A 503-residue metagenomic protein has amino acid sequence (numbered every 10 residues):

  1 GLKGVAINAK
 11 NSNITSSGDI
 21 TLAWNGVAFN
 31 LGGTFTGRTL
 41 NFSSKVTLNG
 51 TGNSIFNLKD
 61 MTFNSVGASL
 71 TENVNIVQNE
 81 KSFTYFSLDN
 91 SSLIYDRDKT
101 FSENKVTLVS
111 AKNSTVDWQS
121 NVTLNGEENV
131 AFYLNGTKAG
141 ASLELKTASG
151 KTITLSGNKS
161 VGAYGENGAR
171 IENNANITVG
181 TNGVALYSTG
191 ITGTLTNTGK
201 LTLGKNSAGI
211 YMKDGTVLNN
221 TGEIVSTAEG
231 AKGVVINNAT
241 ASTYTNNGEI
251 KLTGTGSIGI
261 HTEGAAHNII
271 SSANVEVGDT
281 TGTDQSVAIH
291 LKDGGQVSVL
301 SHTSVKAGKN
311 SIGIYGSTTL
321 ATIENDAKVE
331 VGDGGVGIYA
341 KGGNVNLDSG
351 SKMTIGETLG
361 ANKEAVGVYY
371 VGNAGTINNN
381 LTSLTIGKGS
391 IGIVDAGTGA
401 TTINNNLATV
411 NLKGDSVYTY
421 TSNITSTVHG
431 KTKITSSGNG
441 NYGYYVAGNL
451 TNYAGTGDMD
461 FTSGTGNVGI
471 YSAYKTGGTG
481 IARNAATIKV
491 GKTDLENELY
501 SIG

Functional and structural regions predicted by a protein language model:
G1-K3, N13-G26, F35-F56, F63-S82 (+17 more regions): Beta-strand-rich solenoid/repeat architectures in extracellular/passenger domains of polysaccharide-targeting enzymes
F29, T84-F86: Extended low-polarity, hydrophobic cluster-rich segments
S110-N113, E128-A139, K159, A163-G168 (+5 more regions): Extracellular beta-strand-rich solenoid/capping regions of secreted or surface-exposed proteins that bind or remodel
